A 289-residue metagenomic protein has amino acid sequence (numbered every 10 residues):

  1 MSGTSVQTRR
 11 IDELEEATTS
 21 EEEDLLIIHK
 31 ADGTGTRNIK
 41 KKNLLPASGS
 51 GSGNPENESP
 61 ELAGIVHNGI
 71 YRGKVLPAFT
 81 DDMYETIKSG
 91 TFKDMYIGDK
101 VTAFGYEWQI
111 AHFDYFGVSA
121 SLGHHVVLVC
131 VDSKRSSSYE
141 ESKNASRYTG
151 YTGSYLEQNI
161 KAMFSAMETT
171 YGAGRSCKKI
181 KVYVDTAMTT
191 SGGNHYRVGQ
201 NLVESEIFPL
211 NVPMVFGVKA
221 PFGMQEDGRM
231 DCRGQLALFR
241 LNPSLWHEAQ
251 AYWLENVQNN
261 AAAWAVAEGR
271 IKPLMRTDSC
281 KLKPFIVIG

Functional and structural regions predicted by a protein language model:
M1-E21: Short, intrinsically disordered N-terminal pre-domain segments
G3, T8, L25, E268 (+1 more regions): Low-complexity, intrinsically disordered short peptide segments enriched in small/polar/basic residues
Q7-R10, K40, F79, N211: Secondary-structure junction/capping motif
L14-A17, K42, A47, G90: Surface-exposed loop/turn and secondary-structure junction residues enriched for glycine/proline
T18, G35, P46, G117-A120: A broad, structure-centric signal for solvent-exposed, well-ordered loop/edge residues that line or flank functional
T18-L25, M95-Y96: A short, compositionally biased
I28-S48: Short, surface-exposed terminal/edge motifs of secreted or surface/virion proteins that either
G51-G289: Collagenous Gly-X-Y triple-helix signature in extracellular proteins
